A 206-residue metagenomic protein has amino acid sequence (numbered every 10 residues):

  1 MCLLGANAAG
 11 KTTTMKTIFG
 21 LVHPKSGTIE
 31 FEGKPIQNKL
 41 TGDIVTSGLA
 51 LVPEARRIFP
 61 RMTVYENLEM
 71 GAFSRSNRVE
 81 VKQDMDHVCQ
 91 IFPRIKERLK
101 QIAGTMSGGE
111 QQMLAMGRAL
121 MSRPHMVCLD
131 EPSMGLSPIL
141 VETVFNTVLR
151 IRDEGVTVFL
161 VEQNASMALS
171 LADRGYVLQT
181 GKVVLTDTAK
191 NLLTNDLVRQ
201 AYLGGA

Functional and structural regions predicted by a protein language model:
M1-A206: Glycine-rich phosphate-binding loops of nucleotide-dependent enzymes
